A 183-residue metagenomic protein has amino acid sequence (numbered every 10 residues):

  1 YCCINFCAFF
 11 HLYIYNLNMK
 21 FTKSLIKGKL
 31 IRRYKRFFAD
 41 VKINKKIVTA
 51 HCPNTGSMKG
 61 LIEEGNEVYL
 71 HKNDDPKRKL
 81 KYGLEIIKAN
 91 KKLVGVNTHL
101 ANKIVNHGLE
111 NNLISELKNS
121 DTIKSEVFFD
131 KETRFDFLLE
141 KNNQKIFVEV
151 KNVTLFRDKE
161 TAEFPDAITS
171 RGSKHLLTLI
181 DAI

Functional and structural regions predicted by a protein language model:
Y1, N5, F9-Y15: Short, positively charged and aromatic/hydrophobic N-terminal segments
G28, F135-D166, L179: Conserved catalytic cores of phosphodiester-cleaving nucleases, focusing on short active-site segments
R32, K72-K77: Short, charged beta-turn/beta-strand-edge "cap" motif at the junction between a beta-strand and an adjacent loop
K35-D40: Short aromatic-glycine-enriched beta-strand elements
V48-M58: Short alpha-helix capping/helix-loop boundary micro-motifs
G56-Y69: Short nucleic-acid-contacting surface segments enriched for D/E, G, S/T with interspersed K/R
K59, K91-K124: Acidic-basic catalytic patches of nuclease active cores, encompassing PD-(D/E)XK and other metal-cofactor nuclease
R78-K91: OB-fold/S1-family single-stranded nucleic acid-binding modules
